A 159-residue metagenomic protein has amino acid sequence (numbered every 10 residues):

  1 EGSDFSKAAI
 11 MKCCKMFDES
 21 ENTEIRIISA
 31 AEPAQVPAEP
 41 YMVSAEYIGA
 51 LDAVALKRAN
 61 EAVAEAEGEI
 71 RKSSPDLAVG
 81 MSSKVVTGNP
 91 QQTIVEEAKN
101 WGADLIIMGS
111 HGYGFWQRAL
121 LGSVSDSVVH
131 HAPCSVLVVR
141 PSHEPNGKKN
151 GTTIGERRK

Functional and structural regions predicted by a protein language model:
E1-G49, K72-P75, E144, G155-K159: Small/aliphatic-rich secondary-structure junction motif
A9, P37-P40, V95-E96, R118-A119 (+1 more regions): Short, well-ordered secondary-structure micro-motifs
K15, K99-N100, H130: Solvent-exposed polar/charged
E24-R26, S82-K84, L137: A structural signal for isolated positions on well-ordered beta-strands in alpha/beta enzyme cores
E32, G68-I106, H143-K159: Structural beta-alpha unit
E46-E61: A short acidic, glycine-rich active-site loop that binds or catalyzes chemistry on phosphate/adenosine moieties
L105-S127, P141, P145-K149: Glycine-rich, Arg-bearing micro-motifs that act as flexible, cationic patches
